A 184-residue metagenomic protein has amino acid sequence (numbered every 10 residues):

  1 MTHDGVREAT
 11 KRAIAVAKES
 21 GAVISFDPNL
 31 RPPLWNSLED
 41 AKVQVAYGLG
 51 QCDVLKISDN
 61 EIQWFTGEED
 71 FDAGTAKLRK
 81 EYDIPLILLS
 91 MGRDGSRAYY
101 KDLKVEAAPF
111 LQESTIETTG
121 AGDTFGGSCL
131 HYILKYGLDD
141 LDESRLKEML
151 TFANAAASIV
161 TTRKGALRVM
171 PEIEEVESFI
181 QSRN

Functional and structural regions predicted by a protein language model:
M1-K77, P85, D94-G95: Conserved beta-alpha-beta core of the PfkB/ribokinase-like small-molecule kinase fold
A15-E19, G67-N184: Conserved phosphate-binding/catalytic region of the ribokinase-like
